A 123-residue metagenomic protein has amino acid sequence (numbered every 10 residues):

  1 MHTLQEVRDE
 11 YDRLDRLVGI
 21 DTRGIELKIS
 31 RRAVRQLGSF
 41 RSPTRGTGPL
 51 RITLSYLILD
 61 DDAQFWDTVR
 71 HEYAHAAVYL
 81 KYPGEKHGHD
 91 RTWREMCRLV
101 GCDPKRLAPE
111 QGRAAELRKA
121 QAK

Functional and structural regions predicted by a protein language model:
M1-D67, A76-K123: Active-site-proximal or metal-binding-adjacent scaffold patches in catalytic folds
E72: Walker B catalytic acidic pair
